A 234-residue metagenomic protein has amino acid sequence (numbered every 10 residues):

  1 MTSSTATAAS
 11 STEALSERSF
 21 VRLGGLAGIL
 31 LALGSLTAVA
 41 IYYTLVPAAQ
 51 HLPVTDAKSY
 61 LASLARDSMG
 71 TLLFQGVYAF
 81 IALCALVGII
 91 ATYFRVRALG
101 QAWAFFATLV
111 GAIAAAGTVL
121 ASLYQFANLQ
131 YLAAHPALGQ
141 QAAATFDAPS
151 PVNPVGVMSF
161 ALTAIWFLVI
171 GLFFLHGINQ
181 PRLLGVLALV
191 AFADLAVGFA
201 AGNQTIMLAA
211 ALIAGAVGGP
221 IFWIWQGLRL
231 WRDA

Functional and structural regions predicted by a protein language model:
T2-A234: Hydrophobic, aromatic-enriched alpha-helical segments typical of multi-pass transmembrane helices
